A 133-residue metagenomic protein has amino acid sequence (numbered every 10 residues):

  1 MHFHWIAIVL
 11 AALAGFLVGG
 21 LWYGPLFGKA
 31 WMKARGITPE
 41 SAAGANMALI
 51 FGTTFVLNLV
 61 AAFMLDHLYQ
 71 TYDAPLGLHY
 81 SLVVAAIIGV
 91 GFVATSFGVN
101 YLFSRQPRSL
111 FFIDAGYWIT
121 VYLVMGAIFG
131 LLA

Functional and structural regions predicted by a protein language model:
M1-A133: Juxtamembrane/disordered regions of integral membrane proteins
